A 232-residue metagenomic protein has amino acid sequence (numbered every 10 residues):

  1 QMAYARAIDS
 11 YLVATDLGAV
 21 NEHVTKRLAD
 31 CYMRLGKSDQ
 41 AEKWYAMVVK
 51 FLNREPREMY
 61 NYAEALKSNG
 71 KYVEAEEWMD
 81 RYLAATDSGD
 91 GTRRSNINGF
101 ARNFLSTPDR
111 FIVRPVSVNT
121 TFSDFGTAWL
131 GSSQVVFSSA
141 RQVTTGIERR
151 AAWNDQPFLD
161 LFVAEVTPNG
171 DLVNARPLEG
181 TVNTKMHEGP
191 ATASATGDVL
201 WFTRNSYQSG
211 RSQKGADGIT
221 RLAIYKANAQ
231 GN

Functional and structural regions predicted by a protein language model:
E58-N61, S68, Y72, R81-N232: Short, conserved micro-motifs composed of acidic
